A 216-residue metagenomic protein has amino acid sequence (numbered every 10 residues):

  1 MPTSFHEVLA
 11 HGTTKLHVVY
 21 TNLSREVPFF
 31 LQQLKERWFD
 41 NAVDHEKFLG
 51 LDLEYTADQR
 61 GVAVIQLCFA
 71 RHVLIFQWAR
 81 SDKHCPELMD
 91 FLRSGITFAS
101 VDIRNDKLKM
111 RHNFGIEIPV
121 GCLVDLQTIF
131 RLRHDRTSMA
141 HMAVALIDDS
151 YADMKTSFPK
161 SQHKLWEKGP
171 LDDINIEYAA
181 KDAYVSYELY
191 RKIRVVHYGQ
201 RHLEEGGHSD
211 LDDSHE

Functional and structural regions predicted by a protein language model:
M1-K47, L126, Y184, R191 (+1 more regions): N-terminal accessory regions of nucleic-acid-interacting proteins
H17-Q32, H45-L49, Y55-K192: Conserved DEDDh/DEDDy metal-dependent 3′-5′ exonuclease domain
